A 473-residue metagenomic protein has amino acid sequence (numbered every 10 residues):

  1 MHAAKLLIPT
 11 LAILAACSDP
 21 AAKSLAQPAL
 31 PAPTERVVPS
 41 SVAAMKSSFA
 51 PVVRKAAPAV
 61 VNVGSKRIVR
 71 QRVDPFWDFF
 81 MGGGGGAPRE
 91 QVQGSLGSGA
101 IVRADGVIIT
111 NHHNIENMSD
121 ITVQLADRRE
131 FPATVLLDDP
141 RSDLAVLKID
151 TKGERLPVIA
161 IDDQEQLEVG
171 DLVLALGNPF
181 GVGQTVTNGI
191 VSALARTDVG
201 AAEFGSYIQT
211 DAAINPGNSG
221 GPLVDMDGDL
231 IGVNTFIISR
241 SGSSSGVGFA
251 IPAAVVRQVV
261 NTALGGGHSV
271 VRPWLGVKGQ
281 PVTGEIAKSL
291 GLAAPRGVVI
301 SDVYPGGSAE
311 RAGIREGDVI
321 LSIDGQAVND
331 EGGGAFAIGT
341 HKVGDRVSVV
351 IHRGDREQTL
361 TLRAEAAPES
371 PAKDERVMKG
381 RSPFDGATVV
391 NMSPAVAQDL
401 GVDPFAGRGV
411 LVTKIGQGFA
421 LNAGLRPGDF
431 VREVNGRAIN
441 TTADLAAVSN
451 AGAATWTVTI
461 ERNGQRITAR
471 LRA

Functional and structural regions predicted by a protein language model:
H2-K5, L14-L30, R36, P51 (+7 more regions): C-terminal recognition in membrane/secretory proteostasis and scaffolding
K23-I108, E116-M118, R129-E130, L144 (+4 more regions): Glycine-biased strand-turn-strand hairpin within the trypsin-fold
P33-E35, F49, M118-I121, R155-L156 (+5 more regions): Active-site loop architecture of trypsin-fold serine endopeptidases
V37, G94-L96, I101-Q184, D198 (+7 more regions): Conserved active-site neighborhood of the chymotrypsin/trypsin-like protease fold
S65-K66, N111-H113, L172, N178-P179 (+4 more regions): Short, surface-exposed secondary-structure boundary micro-motifs
I68, A104, D138-S142, L194-V199 (+3 more regions): Short, conserved beta-turn/loop elements at beta-strand boundaries and strand-helix junctions
Q91-G99, I159-D162, Q209-V224, S301 (+2 more regions): Gly/Ser-rich catalytic serine loop of serine hydrolases
D105-V107, D227-D229, G317, G428: Short, glycine-anchored, charge-dense loop/turn motifs used at functional sites
